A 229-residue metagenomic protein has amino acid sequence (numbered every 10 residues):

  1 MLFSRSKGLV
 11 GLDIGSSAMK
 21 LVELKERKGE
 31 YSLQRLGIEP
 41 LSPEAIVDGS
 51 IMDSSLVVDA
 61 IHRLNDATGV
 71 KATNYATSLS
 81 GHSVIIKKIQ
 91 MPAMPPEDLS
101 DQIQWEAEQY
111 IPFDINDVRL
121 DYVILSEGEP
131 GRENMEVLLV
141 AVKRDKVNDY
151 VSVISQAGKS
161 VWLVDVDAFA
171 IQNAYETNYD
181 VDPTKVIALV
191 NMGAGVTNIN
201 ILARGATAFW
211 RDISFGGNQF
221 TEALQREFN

Functional and structural regions predicted by a protein language model:
M1-E106, N148-Y150, G158-S160: Non-catalytic, solvent-exposed interaction/assembly segments
M1-F3, V10-I14, A67, T77 (+5 more regions): Replace "in large, NTP-powered and nucleic-acid-processing enzymes" with "in large, NTP-powered factors and other
L12-M19, S80-H82, L189-T197, L202-A206 (+1 more regions): A short acidic Gly-Thr/Ser loop motif
E26-G29, A45-S55, S126-N134, N178-K185: Short, glycine- and charge-enriched coil/turn segments that flank and shape catalytic ligand pockets
R27-E30, R204-A208: Short, surface-exposed beta-strand-loop junctions and turns on beta-sheet-rich folds
N74, S78-N178: Active-site neighborhood for divalent-cation/phosphate handling
F228-N229: A mobile "lid/hinge" subdomain adjacent to the ATP/sugar-phosphate binding pocket shared across diverse ATP-dependent
